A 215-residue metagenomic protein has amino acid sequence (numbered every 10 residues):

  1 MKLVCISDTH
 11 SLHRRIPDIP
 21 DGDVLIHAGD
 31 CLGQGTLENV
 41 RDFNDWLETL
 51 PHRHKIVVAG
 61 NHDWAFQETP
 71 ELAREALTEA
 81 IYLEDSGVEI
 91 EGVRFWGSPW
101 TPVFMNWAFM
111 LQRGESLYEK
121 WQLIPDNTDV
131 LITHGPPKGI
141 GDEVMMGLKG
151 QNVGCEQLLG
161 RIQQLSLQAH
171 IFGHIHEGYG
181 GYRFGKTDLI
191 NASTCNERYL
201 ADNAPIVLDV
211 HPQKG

Functional and structural regions predicted by a protein language model:
M1-H10, G92-T101, D129-H134, D188-T194: Active-site-proximal beta-strand elements of phosphoester/diester hydrolases
C5-S7, L25-D30, I56-N61, L83-E84 (+3 more regions): Active-site neighborhood of phospho(di)ester-bond hydrolases with catalytic His/Asp-centered motifs
I6, S11-I90: Core catalytic region of metal-dependent phosphoesterases/phosphodiesterases, especially metallo-beta-lactamase-like
H10, I16-I19, A108-T128, I132-T133 (+2 more regions): Active-site-proximal loop/helix segments of hydrolase catalytic cores
D18-P20, L47-H52, R74-L77, I124-P125 (+3 more regions): Short, conserved loop/helix-junction motifs that constitute active-site signature segments in enzyme catalytic cores
L32, L37, F104-M105, N127-Q168: Active-site-proximal segments of metal-dependent phosphoesterases and phosphodiesterases across multiple
V40-F43, L72-A80, Q112-Y118, L148-L159: Charged helix-capping and loop-helix junction motifs
G87-E91, Q157-L165, A169, H176-G215: Binuclear metal-dependent phosphoesterase catalytic core
